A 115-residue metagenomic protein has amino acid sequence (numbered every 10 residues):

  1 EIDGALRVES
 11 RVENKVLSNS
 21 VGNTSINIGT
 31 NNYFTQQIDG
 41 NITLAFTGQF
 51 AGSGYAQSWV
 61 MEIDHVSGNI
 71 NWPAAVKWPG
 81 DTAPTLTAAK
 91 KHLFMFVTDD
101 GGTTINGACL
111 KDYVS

Functional and structural regions predicted by a protein language model:
D3-P73, K91, V97-S115: Exposed extracellular interaction/assembly regions and N-terminal maturation sites
A75-A89: Terminal beta-strand-rich extracellular "head" domains that mediate receptor/glycan or other ligand binding
